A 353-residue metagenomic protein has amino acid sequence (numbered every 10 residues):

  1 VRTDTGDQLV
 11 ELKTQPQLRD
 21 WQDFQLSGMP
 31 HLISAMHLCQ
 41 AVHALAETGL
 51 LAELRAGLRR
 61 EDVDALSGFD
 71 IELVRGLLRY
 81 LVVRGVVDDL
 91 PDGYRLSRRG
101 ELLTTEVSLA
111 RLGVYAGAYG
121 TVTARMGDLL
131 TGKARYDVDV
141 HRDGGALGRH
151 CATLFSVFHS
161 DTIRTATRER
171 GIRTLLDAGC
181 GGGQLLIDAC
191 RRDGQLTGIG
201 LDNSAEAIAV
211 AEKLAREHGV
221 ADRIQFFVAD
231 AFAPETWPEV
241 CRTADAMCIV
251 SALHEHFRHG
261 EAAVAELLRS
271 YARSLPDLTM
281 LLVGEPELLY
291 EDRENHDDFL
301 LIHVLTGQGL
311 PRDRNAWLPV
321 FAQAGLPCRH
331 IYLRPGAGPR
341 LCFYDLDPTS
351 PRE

Functional and structural regions predicted by a protein language model:
V1-A124: N-terminal accessory segments
L154-R173: Conserved alpha-helix/loop element of class I SAM-dependent methyltransferases that forms part of the SAM/SAH-binding
G171-G181: Conserved class I S-adenosyl-L-methionine
G182-Q195: Conserved SAM-binding loop of SAM-dependent methyltransferases across substrates and taxa, primarily the Class I
S204-E206: Conserved SAM/SAH-binding beta-strand->alpha-helix loop
A211-E212: Conserved SAM-binding loop
H256-S270: A short, conserved alpha-helix within the catalytic core of class I
D277-P286: Conserved beta-strand signature within the Rossmann-like core of class I S-adenosyl-L-methionine
